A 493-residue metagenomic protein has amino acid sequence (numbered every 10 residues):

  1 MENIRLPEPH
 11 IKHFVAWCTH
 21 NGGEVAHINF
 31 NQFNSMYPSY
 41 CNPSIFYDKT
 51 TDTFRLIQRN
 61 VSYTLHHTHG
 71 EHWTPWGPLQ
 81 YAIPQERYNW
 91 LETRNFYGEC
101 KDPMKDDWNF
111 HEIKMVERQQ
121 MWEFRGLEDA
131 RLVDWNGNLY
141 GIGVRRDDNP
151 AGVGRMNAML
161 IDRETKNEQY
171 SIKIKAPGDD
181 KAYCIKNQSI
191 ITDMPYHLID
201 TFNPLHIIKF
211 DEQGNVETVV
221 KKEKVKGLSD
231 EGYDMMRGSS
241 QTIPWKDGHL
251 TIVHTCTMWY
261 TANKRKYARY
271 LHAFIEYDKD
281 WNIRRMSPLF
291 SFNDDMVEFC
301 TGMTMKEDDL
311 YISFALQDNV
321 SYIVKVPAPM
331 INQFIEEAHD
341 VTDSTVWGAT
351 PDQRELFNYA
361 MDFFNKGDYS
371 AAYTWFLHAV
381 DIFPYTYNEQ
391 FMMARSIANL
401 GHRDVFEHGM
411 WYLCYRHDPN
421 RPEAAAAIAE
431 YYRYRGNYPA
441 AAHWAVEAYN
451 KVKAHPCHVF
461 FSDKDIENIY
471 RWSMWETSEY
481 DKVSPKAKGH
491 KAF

Functional and structural regions predicted by a protein language model:
E2-P38, S44-W122, D134-D234, P244-D294 (+1 more regions): Beta-rich carbohydrate-recognition and catalytic domains
T350-F364, F391, A426: Alpha-helical tetratricopeptide repeat
G367-T374, L400-Y412, N437-W444: Structural signature of tandem alpha-helical TPR/SEL1-like repeats, specifically the intra-repeat loop/turn
P439-H455: TPR/TPR-like (Sel1-like) alpha-helical repeat modules
